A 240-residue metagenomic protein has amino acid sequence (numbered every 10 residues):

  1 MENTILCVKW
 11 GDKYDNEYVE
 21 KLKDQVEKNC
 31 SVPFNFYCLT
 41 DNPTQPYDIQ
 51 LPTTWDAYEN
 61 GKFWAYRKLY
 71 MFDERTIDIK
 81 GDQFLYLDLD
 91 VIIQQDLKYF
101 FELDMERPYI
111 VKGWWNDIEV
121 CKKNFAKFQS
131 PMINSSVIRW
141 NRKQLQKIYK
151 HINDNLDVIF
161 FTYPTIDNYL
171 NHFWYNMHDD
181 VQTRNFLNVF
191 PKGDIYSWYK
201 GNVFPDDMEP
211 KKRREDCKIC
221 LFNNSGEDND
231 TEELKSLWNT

Functional and structural regions predicted by a protein language model:
M1-N60, T76-K80, R142, N224-E232 (+1 more regions): N-terminal anchoring/stem segment of glycosyltransferases
E20, Y66, Y70, P164-H172: A structural signal for well-ordered alpha-helical segments within the folded catalytic domains of diverse enzymes
S31-D41, L85, V91, P108-V111 (+3 more regions): Short, hydrophobic beta-strand segments that form beta-sheet elements in well-ordered domains
T44, Q50, W64-I118: GT-A fold catalytic core of metal-dependent nucleotide-sugar glycosyltransferases, centered on the diacidic
T44-Y47, T54-N60, N116-I118, N185-W198: A short acidic, often aromatic-flanked loop/helix-cap motif at beta-alpha or helix-coil junctions that lines enzyme
Y58-N60, V120-F128, D206-E209: Short, P/G- and charge-enriched loop/turn segments at secondary-structure junctions
Y109-N134, R139: Short beta-strand-to-loop element that shapes/binds the nucleotide-sugar donor at the catalytic cleft/hinge
S135-T240: Catalytic core and acceptor-binding pocket of nucleotide-sugar-dependent glycosyltransferases
